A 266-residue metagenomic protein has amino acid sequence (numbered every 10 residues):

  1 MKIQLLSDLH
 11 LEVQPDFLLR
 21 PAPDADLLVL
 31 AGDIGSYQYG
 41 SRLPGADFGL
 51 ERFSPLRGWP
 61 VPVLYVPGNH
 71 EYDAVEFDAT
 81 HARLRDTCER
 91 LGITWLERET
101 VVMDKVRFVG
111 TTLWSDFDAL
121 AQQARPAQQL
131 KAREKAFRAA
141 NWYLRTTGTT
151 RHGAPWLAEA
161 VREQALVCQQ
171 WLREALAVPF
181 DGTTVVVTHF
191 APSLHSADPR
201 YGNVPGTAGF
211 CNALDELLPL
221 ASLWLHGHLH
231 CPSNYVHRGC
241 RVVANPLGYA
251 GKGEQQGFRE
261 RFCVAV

Functional and structural regions predicted by a protein language model:
M1-Q4, T100-G110, V236-R241: Beta-strand-turn-beta hairpins that frame and shape the catalytic cleft of phosphate-ester-processing enzymes
M1-Y65, Y72-A79, R151, A158: N-terminal active-site segment of His-dependent metallophosphoesterases
L5-S7, L28-D33, V63-N69, T94-R98 (+3 more regions): Active-site neighborhood of phospho(di)ester-bond hydrolases with catalytic His/Asp-centered motifs
H10-D16, S36-Y39, H70-T80, T100-M103 (+4 more regions): Active-site environment of divalent metal-dependent phosphoester hydrolases
F17-A22, F53-R57, W95-K105, R125-A132 (+1 more regions): Short amphipathic alpha-helices and their capping/turn segments at secondary-structure boundaries
V75-L96: Glycine/small-residue-rich loop that forms an oxyanion/phosphate-binding "nest" at active or ligand-binding sites
V102, D198, V204-S222, L229-V266: Binuclear metal-dependent phosphoesterase catalytic core
V109-V185, P192-H195, R200-Y201: Active-site-proximal loop/helix segment associated with metal-binding centers of metalloenzymes
